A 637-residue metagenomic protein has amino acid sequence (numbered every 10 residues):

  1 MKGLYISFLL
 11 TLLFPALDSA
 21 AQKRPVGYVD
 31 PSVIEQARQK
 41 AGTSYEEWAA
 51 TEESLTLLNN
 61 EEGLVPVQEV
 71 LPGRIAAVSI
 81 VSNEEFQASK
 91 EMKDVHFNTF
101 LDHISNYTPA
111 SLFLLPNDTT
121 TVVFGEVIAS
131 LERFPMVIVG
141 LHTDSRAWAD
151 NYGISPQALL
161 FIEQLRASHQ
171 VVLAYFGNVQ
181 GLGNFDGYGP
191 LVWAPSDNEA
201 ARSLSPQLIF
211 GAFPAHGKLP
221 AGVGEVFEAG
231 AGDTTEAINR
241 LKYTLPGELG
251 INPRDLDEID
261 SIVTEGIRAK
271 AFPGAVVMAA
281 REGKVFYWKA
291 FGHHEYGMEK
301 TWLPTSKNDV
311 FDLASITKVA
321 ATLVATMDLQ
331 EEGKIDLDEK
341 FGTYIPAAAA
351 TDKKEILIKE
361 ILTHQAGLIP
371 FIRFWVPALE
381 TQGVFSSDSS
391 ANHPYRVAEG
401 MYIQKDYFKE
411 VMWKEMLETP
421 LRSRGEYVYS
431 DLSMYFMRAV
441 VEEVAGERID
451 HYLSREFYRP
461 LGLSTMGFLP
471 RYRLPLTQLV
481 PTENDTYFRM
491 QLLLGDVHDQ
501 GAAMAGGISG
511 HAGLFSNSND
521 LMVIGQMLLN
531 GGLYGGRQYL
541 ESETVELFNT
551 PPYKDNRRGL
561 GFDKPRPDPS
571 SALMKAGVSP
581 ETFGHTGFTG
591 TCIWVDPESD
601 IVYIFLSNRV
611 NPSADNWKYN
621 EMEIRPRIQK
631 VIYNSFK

Functional and structural regions predicted by a protein language model:
M1-P25: Bacterial Sec-dependent N-terminal signal peptides
A21-E248, N252: Preference for extracellular/luminal or secreted protein segments
K23-Y28, F113-T119, P220-E228, D233 (+6 more regions): Short, gly/Ser/Thr-rich active-site loops of penicillin-recognizing serine hydrolases
L249-F311, K334-D336, D499, A614: Short, conserved catalytic-motif segment at the N-terminal edge
D257-T264, V277-M278, G283, F311-E339 (+4 more regions): Active-site SXXK
A269-V276, M298-E360, P420-S433, S509-A512: Short active-site loop at a secondary-structure junction that contains or immediately precedes the catalytic residue(s)
K353-E581: Short, surface-exposed loop or secondary-structure junction motifs that flank catalytic or metal-binding residues
T582, T589-V602: Short, surface-exposed beta-strand/loop micro-motifs that present aromatic residues
